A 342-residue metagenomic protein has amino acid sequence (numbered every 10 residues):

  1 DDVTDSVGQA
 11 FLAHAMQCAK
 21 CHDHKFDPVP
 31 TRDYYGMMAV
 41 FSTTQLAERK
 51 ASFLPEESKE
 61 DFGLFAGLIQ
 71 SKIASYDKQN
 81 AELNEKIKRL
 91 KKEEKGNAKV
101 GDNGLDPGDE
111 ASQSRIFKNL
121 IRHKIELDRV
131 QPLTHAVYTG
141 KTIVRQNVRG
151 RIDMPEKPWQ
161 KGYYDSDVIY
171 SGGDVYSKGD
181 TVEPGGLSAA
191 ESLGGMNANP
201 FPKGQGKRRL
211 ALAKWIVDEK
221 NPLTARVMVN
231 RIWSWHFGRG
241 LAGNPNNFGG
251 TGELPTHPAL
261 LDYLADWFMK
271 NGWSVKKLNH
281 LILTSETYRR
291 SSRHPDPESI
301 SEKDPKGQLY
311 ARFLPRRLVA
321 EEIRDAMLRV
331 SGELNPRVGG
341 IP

Functional and structural regions predicted by a protein language model:
D1-D77: Sequence context surrounding c-type heme c attachment/ligation sites in exported
P28, L64, S71-P342: Primarily short, surface-exposed interaction patches in extracytoplasmic proteins
